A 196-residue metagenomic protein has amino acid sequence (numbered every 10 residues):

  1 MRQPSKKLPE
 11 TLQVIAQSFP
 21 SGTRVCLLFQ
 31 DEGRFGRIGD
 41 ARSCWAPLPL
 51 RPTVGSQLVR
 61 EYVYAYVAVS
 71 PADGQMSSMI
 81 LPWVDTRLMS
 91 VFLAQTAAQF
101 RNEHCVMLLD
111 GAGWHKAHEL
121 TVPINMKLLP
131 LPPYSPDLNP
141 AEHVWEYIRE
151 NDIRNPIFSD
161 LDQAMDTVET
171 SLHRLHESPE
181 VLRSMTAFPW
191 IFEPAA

Functional and structural regions predicted by a protein language model:
M1-R2, L109-G111, L129-I153, L161-A164: RNase H-like two-metal-ion nuclease catalytic core shared by retroviral integrases and related mobile-element nucleases
Q3-A94, F188-E193: Extended, low-complexity cationic-aromatic segments
T23-L27, E142-A196: C-terminal anion-handling pockets and recognition modules
R24, H104, N125-L128: A generic structural signal for alpha->beta connector loops
D31, E103-H115, N139: Acidic/histidine-rich, metal-coordinating catalytic segments
G36-I38, H115-A117, D137-P140: Short catalytic/ligand-binding loop motif for oxyanion handling, primarily in non-cytosolic enzymes, centered on
L50-V59, I124-H143, I157: RNase H-like polynucleotidyl transferase catalytic core
A117-N125: Short, aromatic/basic amphipathic alpha-helical patches
